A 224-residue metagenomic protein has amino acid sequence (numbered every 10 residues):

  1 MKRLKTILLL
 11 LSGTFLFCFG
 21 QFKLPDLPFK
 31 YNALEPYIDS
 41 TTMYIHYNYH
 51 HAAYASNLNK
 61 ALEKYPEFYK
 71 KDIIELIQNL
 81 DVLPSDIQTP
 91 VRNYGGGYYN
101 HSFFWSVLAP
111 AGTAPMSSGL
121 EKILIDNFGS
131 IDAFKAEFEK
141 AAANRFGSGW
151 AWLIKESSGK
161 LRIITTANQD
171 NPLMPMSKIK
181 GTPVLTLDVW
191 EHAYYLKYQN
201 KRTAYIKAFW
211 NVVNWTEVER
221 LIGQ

Functional and structural regions predicted by a protein language model:
M1-F22: Bacterial Sec-dependent N-terminal signal peptides
F19-Q224: Feature for soluble, non-membrane regions of globular proteins
